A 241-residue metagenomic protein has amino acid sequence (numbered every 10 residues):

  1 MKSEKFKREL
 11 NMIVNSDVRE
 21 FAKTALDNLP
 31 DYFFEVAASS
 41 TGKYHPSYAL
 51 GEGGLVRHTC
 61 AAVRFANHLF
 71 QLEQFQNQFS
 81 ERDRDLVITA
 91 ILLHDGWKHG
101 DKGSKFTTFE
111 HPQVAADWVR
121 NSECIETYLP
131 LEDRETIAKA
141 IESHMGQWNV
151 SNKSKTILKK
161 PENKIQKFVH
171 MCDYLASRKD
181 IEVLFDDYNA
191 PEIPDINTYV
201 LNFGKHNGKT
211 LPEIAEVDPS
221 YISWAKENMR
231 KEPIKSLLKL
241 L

Functional and structural regions predicted by a protein language model:
M1-G103: Acidic/His-rich, divalent-metal-binding segments that scaffold phosphate/diphosphate chemistry
H58, H94, H111-P112, H144-M145: Histidine-centered active-site/metal-ligand motif
A62-A66, F109-E126: An active-site-proximal "capping" alpha-helix that borders the catalytic cofactor pocket
Q78, V87, E126-A190: Histidine/acidic-rich helix-loop-helix segments that form or flank divalent-metal centers in metalloenzyme catalytic
K102-K105, E126: Substrate-binding clefts and substrate-entry loops adjacent to catalytic sites of polymer-processing enzymes acting on
F106-E110, E162: Short, conserved loop/turn and helix-capping segments at secondary-structure boundaries that abut family-defining
N189-L241: Accessory DNA-engaging acidic/polar modules
